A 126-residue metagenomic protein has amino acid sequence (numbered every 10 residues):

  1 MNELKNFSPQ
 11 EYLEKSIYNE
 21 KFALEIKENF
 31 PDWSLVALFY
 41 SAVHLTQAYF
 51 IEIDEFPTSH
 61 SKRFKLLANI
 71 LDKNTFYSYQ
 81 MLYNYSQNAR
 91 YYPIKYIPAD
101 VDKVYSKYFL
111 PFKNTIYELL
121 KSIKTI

Functional and structural regions predicted by a protein language model:
M1-I126: Terminal alpha-helical segments
